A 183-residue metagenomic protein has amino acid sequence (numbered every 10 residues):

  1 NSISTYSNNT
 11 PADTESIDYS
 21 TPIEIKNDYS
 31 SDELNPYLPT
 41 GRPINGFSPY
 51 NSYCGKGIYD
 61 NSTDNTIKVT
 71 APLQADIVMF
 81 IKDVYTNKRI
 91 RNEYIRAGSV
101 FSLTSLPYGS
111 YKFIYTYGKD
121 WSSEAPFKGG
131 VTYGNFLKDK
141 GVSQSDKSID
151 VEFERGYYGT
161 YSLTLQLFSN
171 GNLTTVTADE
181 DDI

Functional and structural regions predicted by a protein language model:
I3-Y85, R91, G118-I183: Primarily secretory-pathway and cell-envelope proteins
N92-R96: Short, acidic Ser/Thr/Gly-rich low-complexity loop/linker segments typical of extracellular and cell-surface proteins
G98-L103: Short, surface-exposed beta-strand/beta-hairpin micro-motifs centered on an aromatic residue
Y111-F113: A short tyrosine-centered beta-strand micro-motif
